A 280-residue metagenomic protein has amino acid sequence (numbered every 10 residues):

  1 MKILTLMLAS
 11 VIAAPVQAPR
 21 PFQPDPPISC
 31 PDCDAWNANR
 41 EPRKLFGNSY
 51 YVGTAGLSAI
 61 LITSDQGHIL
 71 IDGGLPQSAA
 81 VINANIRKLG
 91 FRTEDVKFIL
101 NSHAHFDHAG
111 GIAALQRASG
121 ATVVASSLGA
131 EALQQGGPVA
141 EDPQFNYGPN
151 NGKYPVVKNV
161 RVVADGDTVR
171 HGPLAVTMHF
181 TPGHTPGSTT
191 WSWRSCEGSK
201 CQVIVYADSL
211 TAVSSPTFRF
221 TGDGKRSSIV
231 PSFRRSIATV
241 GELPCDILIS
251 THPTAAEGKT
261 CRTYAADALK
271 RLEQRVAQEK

Functional and structural regions predicted by a protein language model:
K2-I12: Sec-dependent N-terminal signal peptides
V11, A18-N37, G198-K200, A212-K280: Accessory terminal helices/loops
A35-L89, T93, T190-A212: Conserved beta-strand hairpin/beta-sheet module of binuclear metal-dependent hydrolase folds, prominently
R40, S78, A104-G110, A130-L133 (+4 more regions): Active-site environment of divalent metal-dependent phosphoester hydrolases
S49, Q77-A80, R87-T168, C196: Active-site HxH/HxHxD metal-binding segment of metal-dependent hydrolases
G67, E94-K97, S119-T122, L174-V176 (+2 more regions): Loop/turn elements at helix/coil->beta-strand transitions in domains of secreted/extracellular proteins
I71-G73, V96-A104, V124-S126, F180-G183 (+3 more regions): Active-site neighborhood of phospho(di)ester-bond hydrolases with catalytic His/Asp-centered motifs
A175-T217, G222, I229-V230: Active-site-proximal loop/helix segments of hydrolase catalytic cores
